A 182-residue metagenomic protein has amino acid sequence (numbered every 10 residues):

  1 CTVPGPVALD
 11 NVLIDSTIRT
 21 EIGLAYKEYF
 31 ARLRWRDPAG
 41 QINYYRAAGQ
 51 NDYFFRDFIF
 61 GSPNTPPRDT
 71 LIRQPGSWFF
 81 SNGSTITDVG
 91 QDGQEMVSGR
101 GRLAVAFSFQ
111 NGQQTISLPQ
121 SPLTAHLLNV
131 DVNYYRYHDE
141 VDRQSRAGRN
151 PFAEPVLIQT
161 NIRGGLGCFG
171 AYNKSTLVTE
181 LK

Functional and structural regions predicted by a protein language model:
C1-K182: A sequence/structural signal for flexible, mid-protein segments enriched in small/helix-disrupting residues
